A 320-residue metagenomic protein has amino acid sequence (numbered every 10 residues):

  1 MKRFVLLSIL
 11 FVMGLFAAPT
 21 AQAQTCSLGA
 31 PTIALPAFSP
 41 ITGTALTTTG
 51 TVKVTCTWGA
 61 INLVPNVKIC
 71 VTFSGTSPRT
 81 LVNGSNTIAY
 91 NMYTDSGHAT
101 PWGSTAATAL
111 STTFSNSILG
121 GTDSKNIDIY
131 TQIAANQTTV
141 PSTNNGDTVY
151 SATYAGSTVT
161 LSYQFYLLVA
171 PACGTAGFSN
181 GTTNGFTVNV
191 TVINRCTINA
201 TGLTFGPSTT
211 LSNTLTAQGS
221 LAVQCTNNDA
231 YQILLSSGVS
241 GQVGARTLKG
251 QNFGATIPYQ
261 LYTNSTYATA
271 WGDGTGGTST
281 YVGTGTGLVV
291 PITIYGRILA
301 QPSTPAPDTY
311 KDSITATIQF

Functional and structural regions predicted by a protein language model:
M1-I9: Bacterial N-terminal signal peptides that target proteins for export
L10-F11, A21: Cleavable N-terminal signal peptides
Q22-V82, D123-S124, A135-F253, T284-F320: N-terminal small/polar-rich segments of proteins
I33-L35, Y90-Y93, I129, I133 (+3 more regions): Fold-core signature of tandem repeat domains
C70-S74, N91-D95, G103, Y130 (+2 more regions): Predominantly extracellular/luminal cell-surface or secreted proteins
S77-D123: A surface-exposed loop-and-adjacent beta-strand signature within N-terminal beta-sandwich domains that mediate ligand
T113-L119, T278-T284, Q301-P302: Beta-strand-rich interaction surfaces with strong enrichment in secreted/lumenal proteins
